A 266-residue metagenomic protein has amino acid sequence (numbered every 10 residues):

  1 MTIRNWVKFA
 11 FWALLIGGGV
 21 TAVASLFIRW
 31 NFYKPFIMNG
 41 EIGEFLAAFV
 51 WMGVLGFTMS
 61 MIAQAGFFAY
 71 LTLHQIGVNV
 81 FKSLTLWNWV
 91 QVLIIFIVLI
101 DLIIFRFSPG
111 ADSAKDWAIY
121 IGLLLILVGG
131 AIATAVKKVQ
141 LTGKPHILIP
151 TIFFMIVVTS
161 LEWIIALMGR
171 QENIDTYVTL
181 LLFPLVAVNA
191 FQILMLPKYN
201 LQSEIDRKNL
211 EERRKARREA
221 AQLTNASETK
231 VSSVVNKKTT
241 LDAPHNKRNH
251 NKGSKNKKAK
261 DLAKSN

Functional and structural regions predicted by a protein language model:
M1-L14: N-terminal membrane topogenic signal
A13, A47-S60, D116-L127, P150-I152 (+1 more regions): Alpha-helical transmembrane segments of polytopic membrane proteins
I16-Y33, S160-E162: Alpha-helical transmembrane segments of multi-pass membrane proteins
L26-K82, W87: Selected alpha-helical membrane-embedding segments in polytopic membrane proteins
W30-K34, L102-A111, V136, E162-E172: Juxtamembrane "helix-exit" motif on the non-cytosolic side of transmembrane helices
V90-I149: Membrane-proximal helix-loop-helix units in multi-pass membrane proteins
A133-K237: Terminal transmembrane helical module of multi-pass membrane proteins
N225-N266: Long, low-complexity, intrinsically disordered segments
